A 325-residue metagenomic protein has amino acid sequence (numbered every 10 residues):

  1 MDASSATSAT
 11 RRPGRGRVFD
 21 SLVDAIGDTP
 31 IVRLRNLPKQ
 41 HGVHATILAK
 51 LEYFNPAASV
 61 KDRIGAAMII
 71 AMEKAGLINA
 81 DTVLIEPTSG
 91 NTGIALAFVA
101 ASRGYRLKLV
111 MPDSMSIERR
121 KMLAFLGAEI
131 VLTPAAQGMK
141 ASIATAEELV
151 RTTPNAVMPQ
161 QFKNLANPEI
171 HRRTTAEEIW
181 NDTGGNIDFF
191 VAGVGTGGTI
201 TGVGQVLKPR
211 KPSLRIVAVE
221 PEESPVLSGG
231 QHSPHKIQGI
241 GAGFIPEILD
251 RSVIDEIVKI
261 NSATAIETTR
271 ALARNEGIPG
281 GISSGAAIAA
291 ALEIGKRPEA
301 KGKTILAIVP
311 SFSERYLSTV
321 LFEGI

Functional and structural regions predicted by a protein language model:
M1-I325: PLP-dependent amino-acid enzyme catalytic core
